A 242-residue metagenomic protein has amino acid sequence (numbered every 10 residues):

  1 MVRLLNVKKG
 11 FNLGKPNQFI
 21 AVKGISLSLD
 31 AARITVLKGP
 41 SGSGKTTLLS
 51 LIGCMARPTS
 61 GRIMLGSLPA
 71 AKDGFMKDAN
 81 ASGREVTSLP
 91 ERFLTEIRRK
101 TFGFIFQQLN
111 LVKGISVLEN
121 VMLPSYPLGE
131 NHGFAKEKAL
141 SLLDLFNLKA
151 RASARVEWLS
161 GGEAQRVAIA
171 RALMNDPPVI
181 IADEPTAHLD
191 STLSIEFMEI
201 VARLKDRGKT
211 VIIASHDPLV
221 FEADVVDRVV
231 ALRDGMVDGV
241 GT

Functional and structural regions predicted by a protein language model:
K38-P40: The feature captures the beta-strand-to-loop junction immediately N-terminal to the Walker
G53: Helix-to-loop junction immediately C-terminal to a conserved catalytic motif
A70-G103: ABC ATPase NBD coupling module
I115-P124: Short coil-to-helix segment of the ABC ATPase nucleotide-binding domain corresponding to the Q-loop/switch region
A154-E157, N175, R207: Conserved signature/switch motifs of ABC ATPase nucleotide-binding domains
R155-L159, E163-Q165: Conserved ABC ATPase signature
I180-D183: Catalytic Walker B motif of ABC-type/P-loop ATPase nucleotide-binding domains
